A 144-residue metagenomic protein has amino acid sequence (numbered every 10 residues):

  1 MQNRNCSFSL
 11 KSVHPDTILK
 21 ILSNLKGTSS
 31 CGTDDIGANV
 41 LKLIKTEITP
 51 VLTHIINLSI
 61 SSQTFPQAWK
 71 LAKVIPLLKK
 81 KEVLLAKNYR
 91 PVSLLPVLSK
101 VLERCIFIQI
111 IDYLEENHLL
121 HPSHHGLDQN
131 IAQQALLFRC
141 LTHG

Functional and structural regions predicted by a protein language model:
M1-N88, V97, V101, E116-L120: Surface-exposed loop/turn segments and immediately adjacent short secondary-structure elements within folded domains
T49, K87-E116, Q134-G144: Conserved pre-motif C helix in the palm subdomain of viral-like polymerases
K73-P76, S93, G126, R139: Generic structural signal for residues positioned in beta-strands
H118-D128: Short, glycine/acidic-rich hinge or "gate" loops at secondary-structure transitions that mediate conformational
Q129-Q133: Active-site beta-loop-alpha junctions of metal-dependent nucleic acid enzymes, especially the RNase H-like/DDE
